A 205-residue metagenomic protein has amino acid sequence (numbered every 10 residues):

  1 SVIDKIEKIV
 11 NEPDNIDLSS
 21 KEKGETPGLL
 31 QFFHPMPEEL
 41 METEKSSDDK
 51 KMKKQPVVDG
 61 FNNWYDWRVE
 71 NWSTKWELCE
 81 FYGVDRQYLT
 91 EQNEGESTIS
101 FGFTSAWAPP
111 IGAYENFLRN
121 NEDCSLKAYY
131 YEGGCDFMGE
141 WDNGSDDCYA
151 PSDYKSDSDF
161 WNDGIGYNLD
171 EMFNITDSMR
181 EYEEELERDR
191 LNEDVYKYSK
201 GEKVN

Functional and structural regions predicted by a protein language model:
S1-N205: Intrinsic low-complexity, intrinsically disordered or marginally ordered coil/linker segments
